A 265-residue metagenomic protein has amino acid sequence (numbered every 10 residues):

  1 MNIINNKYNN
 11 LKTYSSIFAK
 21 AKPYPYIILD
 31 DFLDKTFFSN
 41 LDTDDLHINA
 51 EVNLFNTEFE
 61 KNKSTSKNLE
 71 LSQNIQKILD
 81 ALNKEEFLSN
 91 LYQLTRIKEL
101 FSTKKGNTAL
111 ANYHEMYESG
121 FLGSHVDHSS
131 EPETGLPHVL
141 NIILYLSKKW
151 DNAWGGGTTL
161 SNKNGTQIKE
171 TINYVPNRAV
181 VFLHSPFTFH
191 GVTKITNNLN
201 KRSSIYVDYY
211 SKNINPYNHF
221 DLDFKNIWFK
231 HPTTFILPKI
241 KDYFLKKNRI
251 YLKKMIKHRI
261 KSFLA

Functional and structural regions predicted by a protein language model:
I3-N6, S15-T95: Non-heme Fe(II)/2-oxoglutarate
L11-K12: ER/Golgi luminal nucleotide-sugar-dependent glycosyltransferases, focusing on the catalytic module
D42-L46, L82-H138, L160: Non-heme Fe(II) oxygenase catalytic core, chiefly the N-lobe of the double-stranded beta-helix
N49-E51, F101, S147-N152: Proline-centered turn/helix-capping motifs that create local helix->coil transitions or kinks
N53-T57, K61-N68, Q93-L94, L100-S102 (+5 more regions): A structural signal for the main folded, soluble domain(s) of proteins
S119, S130-H138, K148-A265: Catalytic core of Fe(II)/2-oxoglutarate
N141-I143: Eukaryotic charged/polar low-complexity linker/IDR segments
